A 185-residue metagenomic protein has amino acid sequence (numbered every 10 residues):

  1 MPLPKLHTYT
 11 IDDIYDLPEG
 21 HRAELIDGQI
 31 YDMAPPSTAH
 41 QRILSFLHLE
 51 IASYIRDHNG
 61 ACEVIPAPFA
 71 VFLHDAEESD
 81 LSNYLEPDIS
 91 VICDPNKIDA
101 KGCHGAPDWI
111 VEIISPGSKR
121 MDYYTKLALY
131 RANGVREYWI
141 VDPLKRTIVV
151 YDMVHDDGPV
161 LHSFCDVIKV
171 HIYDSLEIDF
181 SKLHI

Functional and structural regions predicted by a protein language model:
M1-I185: Gly/Pro/Ser/Thr-rich low-complexity, intrinsically disordered segments predominantly at protein N-termini
